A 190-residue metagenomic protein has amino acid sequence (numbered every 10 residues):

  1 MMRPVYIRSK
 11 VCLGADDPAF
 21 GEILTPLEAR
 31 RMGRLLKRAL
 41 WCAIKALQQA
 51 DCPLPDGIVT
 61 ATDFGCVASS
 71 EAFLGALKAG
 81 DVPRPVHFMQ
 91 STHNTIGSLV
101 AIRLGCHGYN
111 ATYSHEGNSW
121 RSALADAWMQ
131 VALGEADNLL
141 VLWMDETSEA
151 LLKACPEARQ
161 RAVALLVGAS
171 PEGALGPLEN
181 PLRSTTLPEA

Functional and structural regions predicted by a protein language model:
M1-R121, M129-A136, V141-A190: Conserved "HGTGT" condensation-loop signature of ketosynthase/thiolase-family condensing enzymes that catalyze
D126: Internal active-site segments that recognize and position negatively charged phosphoryl groups and nucleotide moieties
